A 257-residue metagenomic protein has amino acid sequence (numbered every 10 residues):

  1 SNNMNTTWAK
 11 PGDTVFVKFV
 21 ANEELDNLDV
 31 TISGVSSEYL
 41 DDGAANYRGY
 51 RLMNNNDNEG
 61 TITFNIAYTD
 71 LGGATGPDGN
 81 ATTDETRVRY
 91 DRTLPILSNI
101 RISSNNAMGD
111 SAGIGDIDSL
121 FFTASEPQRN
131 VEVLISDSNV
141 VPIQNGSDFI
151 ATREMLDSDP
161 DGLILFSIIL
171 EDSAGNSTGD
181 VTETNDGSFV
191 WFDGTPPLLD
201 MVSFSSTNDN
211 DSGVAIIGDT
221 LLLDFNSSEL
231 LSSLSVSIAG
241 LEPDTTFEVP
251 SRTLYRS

Functional and structural regions predicted by a protein language model:
S1-W8, I96-S111, L198-V214: Short, solvent-exposed loop/edge segments of extracellular or virion-exposed proteins
D13-V17, D116-L120, D219-L223: Structural beta-strand segments of beta-rich domains
A21-N27, A124-N130, S227-S233: Short proline/glycine-enriched turn/loop motifs at strand-loop junctions of beta-rich domains
A45-R51, S147-R153, T253-S257: Short strand-edge motifs at loop-to-beta-strand transitions and within beta-strands of extracellular beta-rich domains
M53-T61, M155-L163: Surface-exposed, short loops/turns at beta-strand junctions within beta-sandwich domains
T63-T69, L165-E171: Extracellular recognition modules
T69-D78, E171-D180: Short, solvent-exposed loop/turn segments at the edges of extracellular beta-sandwich modules
T82-N99, S103, T182-D200, S205: Flexible, low-complexity linkers/stalks enriched in Thr/Pro that connect modular domains
